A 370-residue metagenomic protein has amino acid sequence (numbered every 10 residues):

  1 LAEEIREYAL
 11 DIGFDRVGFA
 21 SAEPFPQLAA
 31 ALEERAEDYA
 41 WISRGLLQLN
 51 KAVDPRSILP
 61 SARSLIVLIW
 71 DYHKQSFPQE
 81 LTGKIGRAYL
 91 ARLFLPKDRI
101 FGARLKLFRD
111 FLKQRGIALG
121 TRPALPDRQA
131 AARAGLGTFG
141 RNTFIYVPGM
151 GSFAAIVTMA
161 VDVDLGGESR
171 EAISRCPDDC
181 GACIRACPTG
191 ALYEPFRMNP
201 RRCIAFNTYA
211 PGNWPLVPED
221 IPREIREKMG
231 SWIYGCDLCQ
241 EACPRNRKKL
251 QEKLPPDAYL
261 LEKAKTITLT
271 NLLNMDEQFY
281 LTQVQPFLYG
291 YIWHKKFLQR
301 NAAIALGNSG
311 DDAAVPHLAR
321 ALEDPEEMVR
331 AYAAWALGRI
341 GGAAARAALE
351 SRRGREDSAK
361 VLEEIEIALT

Functional and structural regions predicted by a protein language model:
L1-I5, D15-V17, E323, A347 (+2 more regions): Long C-terminal interaction/binding lobes of large macromolecular proteins
L1-R175, A359: Auxiliary alpha/beta "docking" domains used to position bulky ligands
F14, A182-A205, K228-D257: Iron-sulfur cluster-binding cysteine motifs and their immediate structural context in ferredoxin-like electron-transfer
Y146-E171, R197-I225, Q278-L281: Short, charged low-complexity linear segments at domain edges
E262-R300: Glycine-rich phosphate/pyrophosphate-binding loop and adjacent beta-alpha nucleotide/cofactor-binding cores
T270, Y280-Q285, D311-E323, G342-G354: Amphipathic alpha-helical scaffolding segments comprising HEAT/armadillo-like alpha-solenoid repeats
K295, P325-E326, D357-S358: Short inter-helical turns and helix N-cap capping residues of alpha-solenoid HEAT/ARM repeat scaffolds
Q299-D311, R320, R330-G342, L362-T370: Structural detector for internal amphipathic alpha-helices that build alpha-solenoid repeat scaffolds
